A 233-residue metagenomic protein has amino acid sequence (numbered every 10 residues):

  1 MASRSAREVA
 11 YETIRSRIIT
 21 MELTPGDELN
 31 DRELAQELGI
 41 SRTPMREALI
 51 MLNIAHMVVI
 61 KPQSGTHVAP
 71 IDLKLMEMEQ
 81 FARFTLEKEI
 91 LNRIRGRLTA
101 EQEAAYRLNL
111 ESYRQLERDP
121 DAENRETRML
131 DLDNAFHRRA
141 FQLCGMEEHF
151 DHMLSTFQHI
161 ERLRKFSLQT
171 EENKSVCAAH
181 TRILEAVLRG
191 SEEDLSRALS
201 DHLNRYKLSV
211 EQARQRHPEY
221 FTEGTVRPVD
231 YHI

Functional and structural regions predicted by a protein language model:
M1-G96, K207, E211-I233: Short linear motifs at protein or domain termini
Q36, Q63, Q80, Q102 (+5 more regions): Residue-identity detector for glutamine
D72-E77, R95-A100, P120-N124, F141-G145 (+3 more regions): A ubiquitous short alpha-helical element
A100-K165, V176-A186, D194-S209: Conserved amphipathic alpha-helical segments that form helical-bundle/coiled-coil interaction surfaces
E172-K174: Active-site loop of classical SDR/Rossmann-like NAD(P)-dependent oxidoreductases, centered on the catalytic Tyr-X3-Lys
